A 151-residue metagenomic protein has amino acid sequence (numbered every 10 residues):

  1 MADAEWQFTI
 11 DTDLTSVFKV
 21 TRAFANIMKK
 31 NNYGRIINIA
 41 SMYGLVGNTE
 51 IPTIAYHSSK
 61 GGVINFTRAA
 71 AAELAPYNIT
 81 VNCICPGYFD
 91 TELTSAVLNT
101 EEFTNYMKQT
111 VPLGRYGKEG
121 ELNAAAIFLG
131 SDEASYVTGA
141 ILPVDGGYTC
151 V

Functional and structural regions predicted by a protein language model:
A2-I10, F103, M107: Substrate-binding pocket helix/loop in short-chain dehydrogenase/reductase
T21, S59, T67: Active-site helix of classical SDR
N26, A72-E73, S135: Alpha-helical segment proximal to the catalytic Tyr-Lys
S41: Residue(s) in the substrate-gating loop at a strand-loop-helix junction that position the organic substrate next
A75, T80, V137-G139: Short, small/polar-rich loop/turn modules that mediate ligand/substrate recognition or access, typified
V111-L122, E133: A conserved structural motif in NAD(P)-dependent oxidoreductases
I127, T138-V151: Short C-terminal tail/terminal secondary-structure segment of NAD(P)H-dependent dehydrogenase/reductase domains
